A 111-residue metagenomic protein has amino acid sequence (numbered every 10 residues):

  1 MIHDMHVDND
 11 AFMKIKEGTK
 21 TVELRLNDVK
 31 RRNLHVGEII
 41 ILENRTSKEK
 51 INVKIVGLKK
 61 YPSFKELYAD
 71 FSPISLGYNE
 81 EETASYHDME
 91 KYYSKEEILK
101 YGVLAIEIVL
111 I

Functional and structural regions predicted by a protein language model:
M1-V36: Compositionally biased, charged N-terminal/linker segments
T19, K48, Y101-V103: A general secondary-structure signal for short beta-strands and their flanking turns/coil in non-transmembrane regions
G37-T46: Short conserved beta-strand and strand-loop elements enriched in small hydrophobics with frequent Asp/Gly
E49-K60: Short beta-strand-centered aromatic/proline hotspots
L58-Y68: Short, solvent-exposed beta-strand-terminating loops
E66-I111: Contiguous surface segments at macromolecular interaction interfaces
